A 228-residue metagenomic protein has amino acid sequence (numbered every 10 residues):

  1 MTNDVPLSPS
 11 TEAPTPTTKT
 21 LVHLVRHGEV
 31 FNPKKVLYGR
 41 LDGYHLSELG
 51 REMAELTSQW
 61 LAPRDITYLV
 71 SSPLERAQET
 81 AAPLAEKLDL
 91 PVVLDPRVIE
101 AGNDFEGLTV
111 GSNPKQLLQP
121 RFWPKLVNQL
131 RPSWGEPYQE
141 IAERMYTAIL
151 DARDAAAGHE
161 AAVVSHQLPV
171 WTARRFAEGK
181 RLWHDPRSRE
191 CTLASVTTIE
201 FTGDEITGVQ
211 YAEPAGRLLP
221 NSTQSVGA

Functional and structural regions predicted by a protein language model:
T2-T20, V93-L94, E100-N113, D154 (+2 more regions): Acidic, low-complexity terminal tails and accessory targeting/binding regions of phosphate-metabolizing enzymes
D4, P9-E12, P16-T17, L56-F122: Phosphate-coordination/substrate-recognition cap region in phosphate-metabolizing enzymes
K19-H27: Short, hydrophobic/glycine-enriched beta-strand segments
V22, H159-Q167: Generic beta-sheet signal
E29-T80, L84, W134-Y146: Loop-to-helix element that buttresses phosphate recognition and phosphoryl-transfer chemistry
V30, P169-V170: Short active-site segment of divalent metal-dependent hydrolases/proteases that encodes the spacing between
Q119-E140: Short glycine/proline- and acidic residue-enriched helix-loop micro-motifs that form flexible lids or anion-recognition
